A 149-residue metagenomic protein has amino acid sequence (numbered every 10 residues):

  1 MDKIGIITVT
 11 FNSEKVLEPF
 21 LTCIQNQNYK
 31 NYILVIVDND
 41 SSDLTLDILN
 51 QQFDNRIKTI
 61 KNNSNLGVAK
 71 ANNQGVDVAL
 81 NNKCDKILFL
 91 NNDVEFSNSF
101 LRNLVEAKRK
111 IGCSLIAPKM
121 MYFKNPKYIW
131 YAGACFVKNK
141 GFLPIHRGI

Functional and structural regions predicted by a protein language model:
K3-G5, I33: Cell-envelope/extracellular polymer assembly enzymes that use nucleotide-activated donors
E18, D43-Q51, S99: Acidic helix N-cap motif at the loop->helix transition within catalytic regions of sugar-transfer enzymes
T22-N31: Short, acidic, metal-binding catalytic loop of nucleotide-sugar glycosyltransferases
C23, D38-D47, S64, V94: A conserved acidic beta->alpha catalytic loop
N62-N82: Glycine-rich, basic loop-to-helix element that forms the pyrophosphate-binding segment of sugar-nucleotide handling
K83-E95: Short beta-strand-to-loop acidic/aromatic patch adjacent to the donor-nucleotide binding site
E95-Y131, F136-V137: Conserved donor NDP-sugar-binding/catalytic core segment of glycosyltransferases
P118, F136-I149: Short, flexible, basic/aromatic active-site loop/helix in glycosyltransferases
